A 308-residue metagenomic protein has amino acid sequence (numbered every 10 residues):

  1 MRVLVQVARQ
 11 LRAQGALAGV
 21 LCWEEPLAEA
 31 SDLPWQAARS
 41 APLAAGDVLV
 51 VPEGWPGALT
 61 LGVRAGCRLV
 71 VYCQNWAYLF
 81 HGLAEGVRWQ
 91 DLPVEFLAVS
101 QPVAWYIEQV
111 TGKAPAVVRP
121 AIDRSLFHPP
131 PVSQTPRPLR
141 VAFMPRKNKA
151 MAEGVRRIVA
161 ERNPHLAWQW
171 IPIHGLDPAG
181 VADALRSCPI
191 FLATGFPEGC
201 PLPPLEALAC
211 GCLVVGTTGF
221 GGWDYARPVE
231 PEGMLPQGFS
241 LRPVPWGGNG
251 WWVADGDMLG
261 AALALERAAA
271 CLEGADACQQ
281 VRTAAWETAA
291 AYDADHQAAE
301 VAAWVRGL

Functional and structural regions predicted by a protein language model:
M1-V48, G222, G250-V253, A291-A298 (+1 more regions): N-terminal pre-catalytic "stem/leader" segment of glycosyltransferase-like enzymes
V3, V7-R12, W105-V181: Conserved catalytic-core segment of nucleotide-activated headgroup transferases in glycan assembly
C22-V94: Extended catalytic core of nucleotide-activated donor transferases of GT-like folds
A182, L205-A209, W223-D224, P228: Short alpha-helical segment that forms part of, or immediately flanks, the ligand-binding pocket in carbohydrate-active
F196: Aromatic "clamp/platform" in nucleotide-sugar-dependent glycosyltransferases that forms part of the donor/acceptor
L213-G216: Short hydrophobic beta-strand element within catalytic cores of glycosyltransferases and related nucleotide-activated
D224-A268: Change "using UDP/GDP/dTDP sugars" to "using nucleotide sugars
D255-L259, E273-R306: A charged, aromatic-enriched C-terminal amphipathic alpha-helix characteristic of glycosyltransferases across folds
